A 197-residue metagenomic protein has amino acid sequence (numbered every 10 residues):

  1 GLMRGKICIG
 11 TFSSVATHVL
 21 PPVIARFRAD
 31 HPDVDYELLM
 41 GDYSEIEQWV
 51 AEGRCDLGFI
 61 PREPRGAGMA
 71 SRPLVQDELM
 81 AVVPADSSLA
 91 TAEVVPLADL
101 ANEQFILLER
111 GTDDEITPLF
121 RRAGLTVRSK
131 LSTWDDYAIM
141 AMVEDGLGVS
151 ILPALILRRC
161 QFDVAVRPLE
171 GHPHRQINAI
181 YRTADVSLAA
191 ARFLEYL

Functional and structural regions predicted by a protein language model:
G1, G66-F105, A191: Flexible hinge/capping segments at coil-to-helix
L2-A67, T126, T133: Central regulatory/effector-binding core of bacterial HTH transcription factors
I9, V50-A51, L100, A141-L147 (+1 more regions): Hydrophobic residues within well-ordered alpha-helices
V15-V19, A165-L197: A late-sequence structural motif
I24-H31, L97-A98, D113-V127: Ligand-binding cleft/hinge of the Venus flytrap
S44, P61-G68, R122, D136-V164: A ligand-binding cleft/hinge motif common to bilobed small-molecule-binding domains
P61, E103-A123, S187-R192: Secondary-structure junction motif
A70-M80, L131, I151-L155, F162-Q176: Short beta-strand->loop
